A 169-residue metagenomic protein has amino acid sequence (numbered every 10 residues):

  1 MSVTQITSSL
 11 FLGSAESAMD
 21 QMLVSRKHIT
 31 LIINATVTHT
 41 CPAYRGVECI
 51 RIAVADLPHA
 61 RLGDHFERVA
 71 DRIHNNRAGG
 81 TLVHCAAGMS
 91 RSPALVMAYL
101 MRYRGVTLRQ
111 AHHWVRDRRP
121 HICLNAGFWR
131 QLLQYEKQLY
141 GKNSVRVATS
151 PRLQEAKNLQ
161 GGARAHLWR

Functional and structural regions predicted by a protein language model:
S2-V37: Glycine-rich, flexible N-terminal cofactor/catalytic loop recognition
Q5, G13-S17, M22, A55-L62 (+3 more regions): Amphipathic alpha-helical protein-protein interaction segments
I6, I29-I33, I50-I52, I73 (+1 more regions): Weak global preference for isoleucine
F11-G13, L31-N34, E48-A53, L82-H84 (+2 more regions): Beta-strand cores of modular interaction/reader domains in eukaryotic scaffold and signaling proteins, especially PDZ
A18-S25, V37-A43, E48-A78, R102 (+2 more regions): Short polar/charged helix/loop
E67-T81, M89, L95-R169: PTP/DSP superfamily signal
